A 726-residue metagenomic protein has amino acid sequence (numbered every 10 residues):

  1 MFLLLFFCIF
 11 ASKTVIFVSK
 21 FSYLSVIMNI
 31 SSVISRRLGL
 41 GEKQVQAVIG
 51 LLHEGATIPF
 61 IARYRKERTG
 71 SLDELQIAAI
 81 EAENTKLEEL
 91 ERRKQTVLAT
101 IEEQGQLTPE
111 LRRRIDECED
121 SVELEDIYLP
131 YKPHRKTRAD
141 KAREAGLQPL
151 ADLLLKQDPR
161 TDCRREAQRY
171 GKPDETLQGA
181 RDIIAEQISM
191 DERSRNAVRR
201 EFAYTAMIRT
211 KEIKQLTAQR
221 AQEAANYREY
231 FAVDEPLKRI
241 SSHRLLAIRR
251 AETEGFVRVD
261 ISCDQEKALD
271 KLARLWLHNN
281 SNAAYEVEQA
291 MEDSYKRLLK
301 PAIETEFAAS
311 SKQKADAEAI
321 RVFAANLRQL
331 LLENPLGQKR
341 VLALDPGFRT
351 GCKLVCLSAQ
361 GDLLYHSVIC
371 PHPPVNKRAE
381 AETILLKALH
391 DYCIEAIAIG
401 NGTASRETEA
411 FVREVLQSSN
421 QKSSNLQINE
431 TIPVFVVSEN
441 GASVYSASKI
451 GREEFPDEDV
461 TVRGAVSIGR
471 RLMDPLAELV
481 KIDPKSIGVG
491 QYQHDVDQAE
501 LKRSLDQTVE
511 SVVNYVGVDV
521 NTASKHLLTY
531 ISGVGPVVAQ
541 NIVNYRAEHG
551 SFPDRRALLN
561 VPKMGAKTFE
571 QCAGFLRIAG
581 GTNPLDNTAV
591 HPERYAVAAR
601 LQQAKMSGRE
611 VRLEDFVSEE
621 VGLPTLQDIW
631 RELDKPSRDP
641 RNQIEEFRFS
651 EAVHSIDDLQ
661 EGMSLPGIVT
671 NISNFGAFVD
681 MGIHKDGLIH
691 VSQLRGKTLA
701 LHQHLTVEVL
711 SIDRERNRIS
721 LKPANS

Functional and structural regions predicted by a protein language model:
M1-A11, I16-V18: Hydrophobic alpha-helical signal peptides and transmembrane signal-/tail-anchor segments that drive secretory-pathway
T57-I58, D73-D140, A145-G171, Y515-Q643 (+4 more regions): Accessory alpha-helical DNA-binding modules that contact the DNA backbone or grooves
F60, Q76-A79, K86, L90-A343 (+2 more regions): Duplex nucleic acid-engaging cores and interfaces of nucleic-acid transaction enzymes
T100, R114, A251-D264, R274-L299 (+3 more regions): Structured, non-catalytic alpha/beta "coupling" segments that mediate domain-domain communication and provide generic
E123, F435, G441-A442, S446-V516 (+1 more regions): Long, charge-rich intrinsically disordered scaffolds of nucleic-acid metabolism proteins
E125-L129, R138-A139, R143, L153-L155 (+4 more regions): S1/OB-fold single-stranded RNA-binding interface
R200-M207, L344-F348, G402-A404, Q427 (+6 more regions): A glycine-rich phosphate-binding loop feature that marks nucleotide/adenosyl-phosphate handling sites
L327-L332, R641-E661, R695-T698: Short boundary/loop segments of OB/S1/cold-shock single-stranded nucleic-acid-binding domains
